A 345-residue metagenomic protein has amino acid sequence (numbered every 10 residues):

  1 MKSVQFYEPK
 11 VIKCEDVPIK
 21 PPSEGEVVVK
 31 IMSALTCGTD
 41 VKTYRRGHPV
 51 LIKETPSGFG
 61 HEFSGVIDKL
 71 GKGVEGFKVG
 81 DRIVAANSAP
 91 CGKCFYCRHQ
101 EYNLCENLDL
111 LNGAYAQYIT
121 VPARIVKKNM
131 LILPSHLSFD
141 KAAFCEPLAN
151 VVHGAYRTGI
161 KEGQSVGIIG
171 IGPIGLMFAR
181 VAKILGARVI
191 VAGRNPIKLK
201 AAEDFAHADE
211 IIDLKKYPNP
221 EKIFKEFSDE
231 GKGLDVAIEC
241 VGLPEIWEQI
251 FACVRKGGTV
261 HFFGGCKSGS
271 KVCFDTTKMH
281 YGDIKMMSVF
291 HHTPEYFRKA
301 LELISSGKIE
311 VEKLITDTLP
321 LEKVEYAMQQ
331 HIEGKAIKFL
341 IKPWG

Functional and structural regions predicted by a protein language model:
S3, I184, V191, K225 (+2 more regions): C-terminal hydrophobic helical "lid"/dimerization subdomain of Rossmann-like NAD(P)H-dependent oxidoreductases
K20-A34, H48-F95, I132-H136: Glycine-rich beta-strand-centered segment in the early N-terminal region that forms part of a ligand/cofactor-binding
C91-I169: NAD(P)H dinucleotide-binding glycine-rich loop of Rossmann-like/cofactor-binding domains, especially the beta1-alpha1
I168, K183-Q249: Adenosine-nucleotide cofactor-binding segment
G175-L176: N-terminal Rossmann-fold NAD(P) dinucleotide-binding loop
V241-S306, K342-G345: Glycine-rich phosphate-binding loop and adjacent beta-alpha segment of Rossmann(oid) nucleotide-cofactor-binding
